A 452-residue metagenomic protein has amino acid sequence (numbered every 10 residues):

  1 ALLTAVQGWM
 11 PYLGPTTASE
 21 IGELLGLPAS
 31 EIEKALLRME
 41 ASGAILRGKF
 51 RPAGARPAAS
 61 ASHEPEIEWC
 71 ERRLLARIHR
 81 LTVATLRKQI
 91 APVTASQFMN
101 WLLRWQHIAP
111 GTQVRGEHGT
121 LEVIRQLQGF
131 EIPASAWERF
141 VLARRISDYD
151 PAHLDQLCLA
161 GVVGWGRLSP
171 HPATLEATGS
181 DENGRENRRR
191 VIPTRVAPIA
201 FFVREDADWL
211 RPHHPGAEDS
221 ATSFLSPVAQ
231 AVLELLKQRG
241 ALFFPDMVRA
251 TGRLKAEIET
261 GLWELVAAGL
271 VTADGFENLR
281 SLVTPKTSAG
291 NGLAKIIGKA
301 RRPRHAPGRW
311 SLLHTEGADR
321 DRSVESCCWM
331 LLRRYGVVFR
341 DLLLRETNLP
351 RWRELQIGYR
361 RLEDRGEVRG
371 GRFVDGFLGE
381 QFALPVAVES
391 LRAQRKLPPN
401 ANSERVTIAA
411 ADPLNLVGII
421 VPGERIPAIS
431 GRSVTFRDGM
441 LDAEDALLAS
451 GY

Functional and structural regions predicted by a protein language model:
A1-Y452: Long, charged, low-complexity, helical-prone intrinsically disordered regions
